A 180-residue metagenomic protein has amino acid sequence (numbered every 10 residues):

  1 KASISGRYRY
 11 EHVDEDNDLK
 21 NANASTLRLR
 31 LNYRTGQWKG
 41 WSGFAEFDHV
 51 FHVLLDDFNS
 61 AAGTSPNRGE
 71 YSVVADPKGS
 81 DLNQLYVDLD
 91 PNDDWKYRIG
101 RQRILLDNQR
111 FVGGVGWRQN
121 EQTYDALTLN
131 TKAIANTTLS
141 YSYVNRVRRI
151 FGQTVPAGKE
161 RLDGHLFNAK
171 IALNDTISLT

Functional and structural regions predicted by a protein language model:
K1-I104, L127-A133, T137-L139: Beta-barrel outer-membrane channel/assembly domains of diderm bacteria
E15-L19, E70-V73, V112-G116, G152-A157: Extracellular loop and loop/strand-boundary signature of outer-membrane beta-barrel proteins
L55-N59, G63, Q109, E121 (+2 more regions): Charge-rich, low-complexity amphipathic helices in intrinsically disordered tails/linkers adjacent to domains
N67-S72, D107-G114, Q122-Y124: Short acidic, glycine/Ser/Thr-rich loop/turn "cap" segments at secondary-structure junctions
D93-D94, G116-T180: Signature for the C-terminal beta-barrel architecture of outer-membrane proteins
L105-N108, R146-R148: Conserved radical SAM core fold
